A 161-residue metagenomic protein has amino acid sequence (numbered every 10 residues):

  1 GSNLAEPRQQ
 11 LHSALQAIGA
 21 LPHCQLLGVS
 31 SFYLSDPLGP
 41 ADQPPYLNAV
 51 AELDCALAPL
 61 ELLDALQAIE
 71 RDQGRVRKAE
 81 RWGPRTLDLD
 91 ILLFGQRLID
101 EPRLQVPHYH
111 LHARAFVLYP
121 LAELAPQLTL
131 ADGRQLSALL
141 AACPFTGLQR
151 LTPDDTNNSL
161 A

Functional and structural regions predicted by a protein language model:
G1-C24, V29-L34: N-terminal beta1-alpha1 ligand-phosphate binding loop
L4, A49, L89-I91: Generic detector of well-ordered alpha-helical packing
L4-A5, E52, E123: Short histidine/acidic/glycine/proline-rich micro-motifs that form metal- and phosphate-coordinating active-site loops
L11, L15, N48, L63-L66: A general structural signal for well-ordered alpha-helical packing
H12-S13, V50, V106, P144: Amphipathic, positively biased hydrophobic alpha-helical segments used for protein targeting and membrane insertion
G28-C55: Short, charge-patterned binding micro-sites
L38-P45, L57-A161: Flexible, gly/pro- and Lys/Arg-enriched active-site loops
